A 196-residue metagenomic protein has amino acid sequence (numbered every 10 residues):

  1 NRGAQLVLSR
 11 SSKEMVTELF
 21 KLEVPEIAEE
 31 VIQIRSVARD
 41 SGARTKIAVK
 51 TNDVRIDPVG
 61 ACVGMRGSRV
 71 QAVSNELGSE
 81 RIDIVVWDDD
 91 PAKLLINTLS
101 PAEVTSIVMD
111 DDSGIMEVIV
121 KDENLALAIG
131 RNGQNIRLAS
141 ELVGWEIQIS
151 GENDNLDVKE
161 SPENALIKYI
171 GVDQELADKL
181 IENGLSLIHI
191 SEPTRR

Functional and structural regions predicted by a protein language model:
N1-L187, S191, R195-R196: RNA-contacting regions in translation and RNA-metabolism proteins, encompassing KH/S1 modules where present
